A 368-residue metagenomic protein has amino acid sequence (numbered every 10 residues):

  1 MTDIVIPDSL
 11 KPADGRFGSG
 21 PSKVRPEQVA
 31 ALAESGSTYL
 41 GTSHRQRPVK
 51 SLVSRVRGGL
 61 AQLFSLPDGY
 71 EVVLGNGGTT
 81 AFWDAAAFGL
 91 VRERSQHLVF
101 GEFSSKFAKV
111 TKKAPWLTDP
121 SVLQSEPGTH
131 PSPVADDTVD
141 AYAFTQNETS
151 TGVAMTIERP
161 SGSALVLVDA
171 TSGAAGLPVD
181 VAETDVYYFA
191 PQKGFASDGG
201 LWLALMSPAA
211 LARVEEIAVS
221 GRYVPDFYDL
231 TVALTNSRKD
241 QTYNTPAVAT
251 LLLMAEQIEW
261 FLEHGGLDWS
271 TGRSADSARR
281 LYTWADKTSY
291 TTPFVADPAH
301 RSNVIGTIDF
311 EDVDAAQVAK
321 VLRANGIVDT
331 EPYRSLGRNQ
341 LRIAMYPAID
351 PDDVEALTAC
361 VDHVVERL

Functional and structural regions predicted by a protein language model:
M1-S43: N-terminal "arm"/small-domain region of PLP-dependent enzymes with the aminotransferase-like
S9, D14, S335, N339-L368: PLP-dependent enzyme catalytic core of the Aspartate aminotransferase-like
K23, Q192-Y282: Active-site C-terminal subdomain of aminotransferase-like
G36-A85, K109-V110: Conserved N-terminal alpha-helix of the aminotransferase class I/II PLP-enzyme fold
T80-Y142: PLP-dependent aminotransferase-like
Q124-A175, V186: Active-site phosphate-binding strand-loop segment of PLP-dependent enzymes
V181-Q192, W202: Conserved active-site segment immediately N-terminal to the catalytic lysine that forms the internal aldimine
T292-V321: Conserved PLP-binding catalytic core of the aspartate aminotransferase-like
